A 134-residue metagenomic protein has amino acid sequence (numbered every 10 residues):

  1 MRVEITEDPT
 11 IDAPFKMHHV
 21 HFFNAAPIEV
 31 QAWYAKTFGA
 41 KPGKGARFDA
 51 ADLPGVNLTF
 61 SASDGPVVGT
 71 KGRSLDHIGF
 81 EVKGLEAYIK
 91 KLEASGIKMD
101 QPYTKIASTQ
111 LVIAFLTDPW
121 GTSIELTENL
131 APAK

Functional and structural regions predicted by a protein language model:
M1-F22, G43-G45, D49-P54, T59-A62 (+2 more regions): Vicinal oxygen chelate
V30-A35, L92, G121: Conserved active-site tyrosine of GNAT-family acetyltransferases
F38-K41: Short capping motifs at secondary-structure boundaries
V68-G69: Gly/Ser-enriched beta-turn/beta-hairpin loop segments
S74-H77: Eukaryotic phosphotyrosine signaling hubs
L85-K91: Short amphipathic alpha-helices within nucleic acid-binding modules
